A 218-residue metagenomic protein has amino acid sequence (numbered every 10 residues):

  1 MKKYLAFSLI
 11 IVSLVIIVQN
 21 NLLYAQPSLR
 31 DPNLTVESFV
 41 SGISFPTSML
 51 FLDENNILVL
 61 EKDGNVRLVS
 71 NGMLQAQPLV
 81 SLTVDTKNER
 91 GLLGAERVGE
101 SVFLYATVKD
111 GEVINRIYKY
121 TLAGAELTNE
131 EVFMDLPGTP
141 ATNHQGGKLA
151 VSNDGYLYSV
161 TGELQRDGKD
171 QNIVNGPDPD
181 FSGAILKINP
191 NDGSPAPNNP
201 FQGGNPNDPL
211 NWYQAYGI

Functional and structural regions predicted by a protein language model:
M1-Y4: Positively charged n-region of N-terminal signal peptides that target proteins for export
S8-I17: Bacterial N-terminal signal peptides
L22-T35, L74, S194-N205: Blade/loop signatures of beta-propeller domains
Q26-G168: Acidic, Gly/Ser/Thr-rich repeat motifs that build Ca2+-stabilized beta-propeller blades
R116-G124, I173-N191: Beta-propeller blade signature
A125, V151-Y158, K187-F201, P206-N207: Secondary-structure boundary elements
D170-G176, G203-D208: Surface-exposed intrinsically disordered loops and tails
N207-I218: Repeat-solenoid scaffold signature
